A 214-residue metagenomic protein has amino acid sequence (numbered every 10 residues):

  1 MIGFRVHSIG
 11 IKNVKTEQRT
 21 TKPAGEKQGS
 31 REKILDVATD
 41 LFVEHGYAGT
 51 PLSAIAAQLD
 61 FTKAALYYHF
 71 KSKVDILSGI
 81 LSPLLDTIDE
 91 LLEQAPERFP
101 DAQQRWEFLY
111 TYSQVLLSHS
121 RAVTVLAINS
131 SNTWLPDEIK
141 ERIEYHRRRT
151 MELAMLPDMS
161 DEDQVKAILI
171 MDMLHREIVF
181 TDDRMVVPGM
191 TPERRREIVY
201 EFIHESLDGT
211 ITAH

Functional and structural regions predicted by a protein language model:
M1-G29, R184-M185, A213-H214: N-terminal intrinsically disordered/low-complexity leader segments
I2-G3, S160-R184, M190-S206: Hydrophobic alpha-helical segments that form the core of small-molecule binding pockets and/or dimer interfaces
K33, V37, L41-D75, G79: Helix-turn-helix
G79, E90-A122: Hydrophobic alpha-helical connector segments
D89, T133-I168: Amphipathic alpha-helical packing segments from all-alpha helical-bundle domains
Q94, L126-T133: Short linear capping/connector segments at secondary-structure termini
L116-R121, W134, L174-V179, L207 (+1 more regions): Short alpha-helix boundary/capping elements
